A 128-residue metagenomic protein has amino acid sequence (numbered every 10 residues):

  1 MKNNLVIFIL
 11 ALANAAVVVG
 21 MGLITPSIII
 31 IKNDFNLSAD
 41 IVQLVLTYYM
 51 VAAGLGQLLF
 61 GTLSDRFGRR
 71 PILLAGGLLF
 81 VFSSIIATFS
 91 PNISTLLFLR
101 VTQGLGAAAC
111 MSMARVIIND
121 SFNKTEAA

Functional and structural regions predicted by a protein language model:
K2-V18, Y49, L79, T95 (+1 more regions): Hydrophobic transmembrane alpha-helices of multi-pass secondary transporters, especially the MFS 12-helix bundle
L5-A39, F60: Extracytoplasmic
V18, G22, T88, G104-S112: Small-residue-rich segments within alpha-helical transmembrane domains of MFS-like 12-TM solute carriers
G22, M50-L58, A108: Residue-level signature of mid-helix packing/kink "hotspots" within the transmembrane helices of 12-pass Major
N36, G68, F89-T95, G106 (+1 more regions): Helix-breaking motifs and short loop linkers at transmembrane-helix boundaries and internal kinks in secondary membrane
S38-L46: Juxtamembrane helix-start elements in MFS-like secondary transporters
L55-S94: Conserved MFS/SLC helix-loop-helix module at the cytosolic interface between two early adjacent transmembrane helices
L99-A128: Cytoplasmic helix-loop-helix junction between adjacent transmembrane helices in 12-TM secondary transporters
